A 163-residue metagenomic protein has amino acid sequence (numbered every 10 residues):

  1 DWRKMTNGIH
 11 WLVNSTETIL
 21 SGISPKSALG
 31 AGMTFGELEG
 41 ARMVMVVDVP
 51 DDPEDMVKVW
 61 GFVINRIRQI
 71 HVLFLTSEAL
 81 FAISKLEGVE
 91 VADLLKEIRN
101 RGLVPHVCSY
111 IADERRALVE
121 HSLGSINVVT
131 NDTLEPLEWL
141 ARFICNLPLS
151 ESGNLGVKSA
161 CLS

Functional and structural regions predicted by a protein language model:
D1-S163: Ribokinase/PfkB-type carbohydrate-kinase core domain
